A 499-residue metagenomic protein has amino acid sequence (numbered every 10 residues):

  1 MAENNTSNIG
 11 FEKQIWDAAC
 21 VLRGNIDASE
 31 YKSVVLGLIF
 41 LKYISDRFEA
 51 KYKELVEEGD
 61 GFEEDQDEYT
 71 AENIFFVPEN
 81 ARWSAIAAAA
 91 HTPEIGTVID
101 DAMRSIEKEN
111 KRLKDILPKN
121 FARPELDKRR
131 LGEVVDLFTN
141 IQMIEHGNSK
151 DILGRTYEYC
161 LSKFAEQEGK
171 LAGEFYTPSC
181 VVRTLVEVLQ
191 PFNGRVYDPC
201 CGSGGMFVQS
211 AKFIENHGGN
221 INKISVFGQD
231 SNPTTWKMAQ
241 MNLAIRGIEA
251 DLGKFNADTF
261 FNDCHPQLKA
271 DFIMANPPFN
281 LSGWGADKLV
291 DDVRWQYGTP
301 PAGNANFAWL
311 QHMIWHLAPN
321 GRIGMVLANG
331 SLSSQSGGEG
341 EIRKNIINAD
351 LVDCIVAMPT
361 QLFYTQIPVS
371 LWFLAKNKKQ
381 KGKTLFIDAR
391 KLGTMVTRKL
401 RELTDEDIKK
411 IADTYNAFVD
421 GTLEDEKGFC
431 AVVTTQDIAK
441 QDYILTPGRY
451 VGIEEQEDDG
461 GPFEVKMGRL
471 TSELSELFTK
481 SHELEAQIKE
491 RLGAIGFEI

Functional and structural regions predicted by a protein language model:
M1-F192, D251-C264, A357-T360, K381-R390 (+2 more regions): Non-catalytic, mostly N-terminal accessory regions of nucleic-acid modification and defense proteins
Q14, V21, E30-Y43, W236 (+1 more regions): Conserved Class I SAM-dependent methyltransferase catalytic core
N25, W284-N304, G330-E339, M358-Y364 (+2 more regions): Short, contiguous acidic/charged loop-to-helix segments that flank catalytic cores in large enzymes
K42-L55, F164, I214, G218 (+4 more regions): A generic secondary-structure signal for well-formed alpha-helical elements
P124, H146, C200, G228-N232 (+7 more regions): Hydrophobic alpha-helical scaffolding
L171-A275, N280-Q296, L327-G330, G338-V352 (+1 more regions): Conserved S-adenosyl-L-methionine
K269-A270, N304-N306, N320-R322, V326-A328 (+7 more regions): Active-site lining segments that contact anionic ligands and/or coordinate catalytic metals
N348-V352, Q361-D413: C-terminal, active-site-flanking charged/polar segments
